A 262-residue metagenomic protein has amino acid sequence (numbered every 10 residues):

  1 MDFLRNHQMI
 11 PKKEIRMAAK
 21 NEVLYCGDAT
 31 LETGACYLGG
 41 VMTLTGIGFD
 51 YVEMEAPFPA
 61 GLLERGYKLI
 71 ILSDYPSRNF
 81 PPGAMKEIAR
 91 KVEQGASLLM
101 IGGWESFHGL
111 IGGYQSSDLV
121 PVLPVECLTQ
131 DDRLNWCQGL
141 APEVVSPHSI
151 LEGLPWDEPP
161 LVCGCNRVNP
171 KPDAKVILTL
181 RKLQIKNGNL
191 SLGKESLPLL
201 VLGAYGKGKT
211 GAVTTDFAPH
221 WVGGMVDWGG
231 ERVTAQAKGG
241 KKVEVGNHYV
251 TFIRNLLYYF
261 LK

Functional and structural regions predicted by a protein language model:
M1-A19, L190-L199, Y205-K262: Extracellular ligand-binding/catalytic regions of CAZymes and related secreted enzymes and adhesion modules
M1-K13, M17, M100-N189: An acidic, glycine-rich "communication" segment
K20-D28, R65-G112, A204-K209, V213: Short alpha-beta junction capping motif
E22-G46: Short, charged N-terminal beta->alpha structural module
A29-T33, R78-P82, V243-T251: Soluble non-cytosolic domains of exported or imported proteins
E32-A35, H108, I185-G188, A212 (+1 more regions): Short, solvent-exposed loop/turn elements at domain surfaces
A35, G39, M85-A89, S116 (+2 more regions): Extracytoplasmic/secreted envelope proteins and their assembly/folding machinery, especially bacterial periplasmic
T43-L63: A short, well-structured beta->alpha microelement
